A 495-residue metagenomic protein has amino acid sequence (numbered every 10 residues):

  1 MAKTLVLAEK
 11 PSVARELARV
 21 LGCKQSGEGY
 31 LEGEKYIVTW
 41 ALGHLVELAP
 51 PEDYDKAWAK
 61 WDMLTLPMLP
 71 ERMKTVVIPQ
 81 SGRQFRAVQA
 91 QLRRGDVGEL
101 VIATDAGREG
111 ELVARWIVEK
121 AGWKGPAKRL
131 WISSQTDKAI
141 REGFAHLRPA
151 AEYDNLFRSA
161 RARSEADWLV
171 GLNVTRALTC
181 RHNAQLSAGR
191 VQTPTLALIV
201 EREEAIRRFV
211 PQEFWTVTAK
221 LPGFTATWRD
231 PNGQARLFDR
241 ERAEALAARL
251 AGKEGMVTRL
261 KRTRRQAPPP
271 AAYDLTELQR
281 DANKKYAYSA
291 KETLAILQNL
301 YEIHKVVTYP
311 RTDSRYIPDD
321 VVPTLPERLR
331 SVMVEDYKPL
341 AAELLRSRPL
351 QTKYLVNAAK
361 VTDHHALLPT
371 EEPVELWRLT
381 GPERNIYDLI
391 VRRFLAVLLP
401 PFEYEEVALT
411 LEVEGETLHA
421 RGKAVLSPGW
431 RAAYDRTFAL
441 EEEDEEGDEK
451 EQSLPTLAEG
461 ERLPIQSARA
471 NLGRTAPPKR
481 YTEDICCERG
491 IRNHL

Functional and structural regions predicted by a protein language model:
M1-R161, W168: Intrinsically disordered, low-complexity regulatory segments
E9-P11, A41-G43, D105-E111, I132-Q135 (+7 more regions): An acidic- and aromatic-residue-enriched active-site/binding cleft used to recognize and process polar
Q25-Y30, P126-K128, A150-N155, R176-C180 (+3 more regions): Active-site phosphate-binding and catalytic loops of NTP-dependent enzymes
I37, L45-P79, A90, L186-E302 (+3 more regions): Long, highly charged, low-complexity internal segments
M73-V77, T104, K124-K128, P149-L156 (+6 more regions): Short, polar/flexible loop-turn hinges at active-site or ligand-entry regions and domain interfaces
S159-G189: Amphipathic alpha-helical segments of the small helical/lid subdomains adjacent to P-loop NTPase cores
Y288-A359: Extended, well-ordered alpha-helical scaffold/bundle regions in very large, multi-domain proteins
R346-L376, G381: Acidic, turn-prone loop/beta-hairpin segments
